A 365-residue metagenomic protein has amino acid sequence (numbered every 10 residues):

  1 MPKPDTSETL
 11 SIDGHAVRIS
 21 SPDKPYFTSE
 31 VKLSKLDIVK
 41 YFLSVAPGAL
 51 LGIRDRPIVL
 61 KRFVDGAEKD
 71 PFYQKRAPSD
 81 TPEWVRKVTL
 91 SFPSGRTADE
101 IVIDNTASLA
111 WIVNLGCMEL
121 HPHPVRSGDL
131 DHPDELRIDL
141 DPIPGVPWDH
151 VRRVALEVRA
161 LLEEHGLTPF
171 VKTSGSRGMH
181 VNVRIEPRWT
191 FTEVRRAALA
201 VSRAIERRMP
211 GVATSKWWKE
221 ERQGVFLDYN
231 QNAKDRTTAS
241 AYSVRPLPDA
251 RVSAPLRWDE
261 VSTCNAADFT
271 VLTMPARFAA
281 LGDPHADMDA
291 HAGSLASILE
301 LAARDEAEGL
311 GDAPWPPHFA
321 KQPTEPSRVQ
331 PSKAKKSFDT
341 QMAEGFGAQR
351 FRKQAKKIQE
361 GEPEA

Functional and structural regions predicted by a protein language model:
M1-V39, L50, R54, L115-E135 (+3 more regions): C-terminal accessory nucleic-acid interaction domains of nucleic acid-metabolism proteins
P2-D13, S21, V31, L43-P144 (+6 more regions): SsDNA-processing nucleotidyl-transfer enzymes
Y26, A67-D70, D80, V146 (+2 more regions): Flexible loop/turn segments at secondary-structure boundaries
Y41, W148-L167, V194-M209: Long, well-ordered alpha-helical scaffolding segments within enzyme catalytic domains, especially pronounced
L60-F63, P169-G175, S215-K219: Short beta-strand
T173-V183: Short, conserved phosphate-binding/catalytic loop or strand-edge motifs used in phosphoryl-/nucleotidyl-transfer
N182-R196: Catalytic palm subdomain of template-directed nucleic-acid polymerases, centered on the conserved carboxylate motif
